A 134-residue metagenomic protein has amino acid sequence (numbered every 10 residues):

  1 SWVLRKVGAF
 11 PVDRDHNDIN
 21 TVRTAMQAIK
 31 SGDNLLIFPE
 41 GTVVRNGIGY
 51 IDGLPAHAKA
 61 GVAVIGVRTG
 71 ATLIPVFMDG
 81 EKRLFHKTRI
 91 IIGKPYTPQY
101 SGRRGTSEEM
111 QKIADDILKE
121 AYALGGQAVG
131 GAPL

Functional and structural regions predicted by a protein language model:
S1-N17, T24: Catalytic core of membrane glycerolipid acyltransferases/transacylases, capturing the structured, soluble-facing
I19-L134: Non-catalytic C-terminal accessory region of glycerolipid acyltransferases and related lyso-lipid remodeling enzymes
